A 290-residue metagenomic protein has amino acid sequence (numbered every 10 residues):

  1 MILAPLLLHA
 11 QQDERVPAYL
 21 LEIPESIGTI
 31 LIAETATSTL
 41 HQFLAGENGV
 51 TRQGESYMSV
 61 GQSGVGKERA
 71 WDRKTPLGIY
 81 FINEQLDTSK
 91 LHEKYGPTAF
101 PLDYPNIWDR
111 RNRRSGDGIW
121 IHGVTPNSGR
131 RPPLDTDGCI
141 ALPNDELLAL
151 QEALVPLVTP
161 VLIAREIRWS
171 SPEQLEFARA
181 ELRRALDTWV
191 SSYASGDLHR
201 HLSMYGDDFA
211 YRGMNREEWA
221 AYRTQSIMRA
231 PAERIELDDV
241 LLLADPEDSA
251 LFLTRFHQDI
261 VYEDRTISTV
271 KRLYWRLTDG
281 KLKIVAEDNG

Functional and structural regions predicted by a protein language model:
I2-Q11: Hydrophobic h-region of N-terminal signal peptides that target proteins for export in Gram-negative bacteria
D13-I30, E55-W71, L77-L86, P101-Y104 (+2 more regions): N-terminal post-signal-peptidase region of extra-cytosolic proteins
E25-G28, T35-S38, Q53-E55, T75-I79 (+7 more regions): Extracytoplasmic
D72-L77, L86-D187: Exported/periplasmic cell-wall-interacting domains
K74, T224-R272: Surface-exposed, charged secondary-structure patches
W189, H201-L202, W219, T254 (+1 more regions): Hydrophobic pocket/interface hotspot
S195-D208, R212: Short, well-ordered alpha-helical segments enriched in acidic and aromatic residues
R265-G290: Short beta-strand edge/turn micro-motifs at domain boundaries
